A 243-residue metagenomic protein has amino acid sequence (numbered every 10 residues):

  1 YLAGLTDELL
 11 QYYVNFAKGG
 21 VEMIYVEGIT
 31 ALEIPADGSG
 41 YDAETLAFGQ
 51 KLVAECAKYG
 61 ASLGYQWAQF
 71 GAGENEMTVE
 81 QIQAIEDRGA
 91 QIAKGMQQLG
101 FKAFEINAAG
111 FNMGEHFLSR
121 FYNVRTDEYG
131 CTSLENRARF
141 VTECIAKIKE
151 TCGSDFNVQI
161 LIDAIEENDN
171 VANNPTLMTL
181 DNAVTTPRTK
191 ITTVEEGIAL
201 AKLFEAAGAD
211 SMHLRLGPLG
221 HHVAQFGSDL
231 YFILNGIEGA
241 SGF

Functional and structural regions predicted by a protein language model:
Y1-F243: Flavin-dependent oxidoreductase catalytic cores
